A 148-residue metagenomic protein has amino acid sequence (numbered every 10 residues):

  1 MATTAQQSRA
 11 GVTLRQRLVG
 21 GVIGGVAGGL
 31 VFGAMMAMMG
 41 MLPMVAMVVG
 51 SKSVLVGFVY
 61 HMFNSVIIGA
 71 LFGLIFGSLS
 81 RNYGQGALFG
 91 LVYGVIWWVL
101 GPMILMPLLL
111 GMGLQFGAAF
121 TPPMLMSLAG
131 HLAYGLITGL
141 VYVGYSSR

Functional and structural regions predicted by a protein language model:
A2-R148: Juxtamembrane/disordered regions of integral membrane proteins
